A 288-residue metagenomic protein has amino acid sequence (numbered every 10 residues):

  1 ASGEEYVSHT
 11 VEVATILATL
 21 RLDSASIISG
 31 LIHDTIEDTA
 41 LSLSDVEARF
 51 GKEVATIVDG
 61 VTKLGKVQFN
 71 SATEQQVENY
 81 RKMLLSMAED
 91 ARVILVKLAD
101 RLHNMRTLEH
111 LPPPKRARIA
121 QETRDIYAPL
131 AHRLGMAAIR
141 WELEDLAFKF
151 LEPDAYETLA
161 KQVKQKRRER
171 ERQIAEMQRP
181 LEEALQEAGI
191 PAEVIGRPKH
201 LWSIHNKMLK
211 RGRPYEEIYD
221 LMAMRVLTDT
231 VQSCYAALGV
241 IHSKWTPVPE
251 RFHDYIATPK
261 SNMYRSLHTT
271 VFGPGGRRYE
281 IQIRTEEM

Functional and structural regions predicted by a protein language model:
A1-A223, T228-Y279, R284-M288: Active-site helical microenvironments for divalent-metal-assisted chemistry
